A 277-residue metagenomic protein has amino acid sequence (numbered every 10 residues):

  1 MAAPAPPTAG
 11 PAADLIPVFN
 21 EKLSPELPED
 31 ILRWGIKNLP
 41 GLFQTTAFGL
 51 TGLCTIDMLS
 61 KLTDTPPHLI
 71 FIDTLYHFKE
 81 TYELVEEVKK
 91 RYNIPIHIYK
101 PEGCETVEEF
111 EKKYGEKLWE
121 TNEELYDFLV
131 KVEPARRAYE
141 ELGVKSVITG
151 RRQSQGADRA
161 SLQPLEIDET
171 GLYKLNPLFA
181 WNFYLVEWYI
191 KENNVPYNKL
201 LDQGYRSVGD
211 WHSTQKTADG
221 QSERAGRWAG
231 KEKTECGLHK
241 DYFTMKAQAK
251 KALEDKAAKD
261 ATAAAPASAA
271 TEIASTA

Functional and structural regions predicted by a protein language model:
A2-A277: Nucleotide-activated chemistry modules centered on ATP-dependent adenylation/adenylyltransferase
